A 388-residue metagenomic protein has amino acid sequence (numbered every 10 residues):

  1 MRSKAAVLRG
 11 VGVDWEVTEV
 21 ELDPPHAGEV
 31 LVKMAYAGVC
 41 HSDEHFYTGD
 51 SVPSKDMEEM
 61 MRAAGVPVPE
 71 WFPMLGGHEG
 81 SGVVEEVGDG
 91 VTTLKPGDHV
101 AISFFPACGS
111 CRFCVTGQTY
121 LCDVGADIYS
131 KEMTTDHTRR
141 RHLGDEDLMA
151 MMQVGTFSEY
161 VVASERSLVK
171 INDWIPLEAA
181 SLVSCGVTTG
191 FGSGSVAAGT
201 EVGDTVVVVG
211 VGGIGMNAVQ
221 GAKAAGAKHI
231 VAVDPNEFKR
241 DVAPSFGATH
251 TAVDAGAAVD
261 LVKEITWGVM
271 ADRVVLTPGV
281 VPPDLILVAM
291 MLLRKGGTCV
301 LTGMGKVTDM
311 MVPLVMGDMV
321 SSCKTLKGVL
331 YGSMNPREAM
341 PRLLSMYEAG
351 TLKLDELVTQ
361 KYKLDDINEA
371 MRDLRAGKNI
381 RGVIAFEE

Functional and structural regions predicted by a protein language model:
M1, G256-A257, L287-M291, K295 (+1 more regions): C-terminal hydrophobic helical "lid"/dimerization subdomain of Rossmann-like NAD(P)H-dependent oxidoreductases
E21-L22, A64-G65, W71-G77, M149-Q153 (+2 more regions): Short Gly/Pro-enriched turn/cap motifs at secondary-structure boundaries
D23-A37, V52-V115, Y120, I128 (+1 more regions): Glycine-rich beta-strand-centered segment in the early N-terminal region that forms part of a ligand/cofactor-binding
S42-Y47: Cytochrome P450 core scaffold surrounding the K-helix E-X-X-R motif and the conserved "meander" helix-loop region
P106-V154: Phosphate-binding beta-alpha-beta segment of Rossmann-like dinucleotide-binding domains, i.e., the NAD(P)
E159-Y160, R166-L168, N172-D260: Mid-domain Rossmann-like dinucleotide-binding core that forms the NAD(H)/NADP(H) cofactor-binding site
A198-V202, A225, E237-T325: Glycine-rich cofactor phosphate-binding loops and adjacent beta1-alpha1 units of small-molecule cofactor enzyme domains
